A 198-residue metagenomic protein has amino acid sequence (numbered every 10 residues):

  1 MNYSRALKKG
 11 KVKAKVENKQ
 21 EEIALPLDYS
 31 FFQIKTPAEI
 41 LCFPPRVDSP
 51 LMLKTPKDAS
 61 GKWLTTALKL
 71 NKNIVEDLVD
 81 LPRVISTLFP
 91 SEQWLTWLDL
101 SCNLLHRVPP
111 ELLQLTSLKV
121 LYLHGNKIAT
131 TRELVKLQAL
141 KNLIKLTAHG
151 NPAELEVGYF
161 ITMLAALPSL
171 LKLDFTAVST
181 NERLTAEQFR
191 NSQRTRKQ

Functional and structural regions predicted by a protein language model:
M1-W97, I144-T147, P152-Q198: The feature captures the LRR N-terminal capping module
T66-A67, K72-I144: Tandem repeat protein-protein interaction scaffolds, dominated by ankyrin-repeat arrays but also generalizing to other
